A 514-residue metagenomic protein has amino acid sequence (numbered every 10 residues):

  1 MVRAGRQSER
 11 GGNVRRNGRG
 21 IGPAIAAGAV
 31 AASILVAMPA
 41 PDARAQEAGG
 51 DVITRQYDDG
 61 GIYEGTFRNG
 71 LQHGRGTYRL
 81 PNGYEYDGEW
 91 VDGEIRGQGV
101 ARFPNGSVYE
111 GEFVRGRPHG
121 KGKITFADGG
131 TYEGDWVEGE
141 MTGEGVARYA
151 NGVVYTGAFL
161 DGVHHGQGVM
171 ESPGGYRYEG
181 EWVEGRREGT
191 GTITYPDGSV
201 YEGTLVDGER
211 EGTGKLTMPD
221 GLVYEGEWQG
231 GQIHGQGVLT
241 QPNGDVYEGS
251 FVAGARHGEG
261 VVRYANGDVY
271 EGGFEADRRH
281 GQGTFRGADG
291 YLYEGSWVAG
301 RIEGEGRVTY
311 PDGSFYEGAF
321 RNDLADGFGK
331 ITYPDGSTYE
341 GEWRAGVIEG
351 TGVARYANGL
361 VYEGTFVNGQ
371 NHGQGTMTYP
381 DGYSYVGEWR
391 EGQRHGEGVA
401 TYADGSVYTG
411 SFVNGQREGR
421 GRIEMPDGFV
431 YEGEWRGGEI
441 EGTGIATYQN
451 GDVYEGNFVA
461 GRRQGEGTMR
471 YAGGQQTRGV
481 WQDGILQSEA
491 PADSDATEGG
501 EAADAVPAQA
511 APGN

Functional and structural regions predicted by a protein language model:
M1-R19: N-terminal secretory signal peptides that target proteins for export/translocation
I25-A37: Bacterial N-terminal signal peptides
P39-A45: Sec/Tat signal peptide C-region and signal peptidase I cleavage site
A45-E85: N-terminal segments that cap or nucleate solenoid repeat domains
A45-G49, S488-N514: Compositionally biased, proline/threonine/alanine/serine-rich low-complexity intrinsically disordered stretches
I62-Q72, E85-R96, Y109-H119, T131-T142 (+15 more regions): Conserved anchor residues at repeat-unit boundaries in beta-strand-based tandem repeats, strongest for the MORN repeat
T77-R79, V100-R102, K123-T125, V146-R148 (+14 more regions): Threonine-centered tandem repeat motifs in low-complexity domains
